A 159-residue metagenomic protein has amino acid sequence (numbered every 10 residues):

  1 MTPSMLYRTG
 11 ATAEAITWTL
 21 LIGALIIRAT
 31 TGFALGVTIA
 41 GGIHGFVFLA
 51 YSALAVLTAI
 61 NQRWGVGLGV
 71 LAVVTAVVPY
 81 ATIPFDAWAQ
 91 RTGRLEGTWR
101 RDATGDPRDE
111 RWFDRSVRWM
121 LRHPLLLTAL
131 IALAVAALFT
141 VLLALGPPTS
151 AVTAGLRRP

Functional and structural regions predicted by a protein language model:
T12-I26, G45-V56, Y80: Hydrophobic alpha-helical transmembrane segments of multipass integral membrane proteins
L25-T31, A144-L145: Juxtamembrane "helix-exit" motif on the non-cytosolic side of transmembrane helices
G32-L35, R63-V70: Membrane-helix interface segments
A34-F48, R157-P159: Loop-to-helix transition at the N-terminal end of transmembrane alpha-helices
V70-W88: Hydrophobic, aromatic-rich membrane-embedded alpha-helical segments
I83-D102: Membrane-water interface of transmembrane alpha-helices
E96-L121: Membrane-interfacial, low-structure loops and terminal tails that flank and connect transmembrane helices in multi-pass
P124-P147: Final/C-terminal transmembrane alpha-helix of multipass membrane proteins
